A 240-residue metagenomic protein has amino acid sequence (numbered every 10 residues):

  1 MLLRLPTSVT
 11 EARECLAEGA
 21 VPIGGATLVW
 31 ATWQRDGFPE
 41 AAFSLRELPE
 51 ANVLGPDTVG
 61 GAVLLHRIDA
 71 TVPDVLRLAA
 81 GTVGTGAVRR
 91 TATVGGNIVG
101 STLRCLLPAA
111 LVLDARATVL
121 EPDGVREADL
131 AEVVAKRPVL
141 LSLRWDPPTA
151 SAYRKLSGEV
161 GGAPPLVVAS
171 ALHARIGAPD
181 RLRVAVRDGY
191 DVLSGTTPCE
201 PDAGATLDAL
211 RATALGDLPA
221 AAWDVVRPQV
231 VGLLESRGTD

Functional and structural regions predicted by a protein language model:
M1-D240: C-terminal structural segment of proteins
